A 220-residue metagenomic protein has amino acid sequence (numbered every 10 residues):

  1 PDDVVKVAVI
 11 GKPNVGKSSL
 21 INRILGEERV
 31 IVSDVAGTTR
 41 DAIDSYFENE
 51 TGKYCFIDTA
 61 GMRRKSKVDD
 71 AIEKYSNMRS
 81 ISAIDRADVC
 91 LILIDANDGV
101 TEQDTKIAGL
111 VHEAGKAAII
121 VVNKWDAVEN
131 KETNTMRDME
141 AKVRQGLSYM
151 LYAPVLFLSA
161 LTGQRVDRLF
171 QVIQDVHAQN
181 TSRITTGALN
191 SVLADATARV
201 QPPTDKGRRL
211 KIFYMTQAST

Functional and structural regions predicted by a protein language model:
P1-I57, K65-M78, S82, R86-I92 (+1 more regions): C-terminal-of-GTPase-core extension/linker across diverse P-loop GTPases
